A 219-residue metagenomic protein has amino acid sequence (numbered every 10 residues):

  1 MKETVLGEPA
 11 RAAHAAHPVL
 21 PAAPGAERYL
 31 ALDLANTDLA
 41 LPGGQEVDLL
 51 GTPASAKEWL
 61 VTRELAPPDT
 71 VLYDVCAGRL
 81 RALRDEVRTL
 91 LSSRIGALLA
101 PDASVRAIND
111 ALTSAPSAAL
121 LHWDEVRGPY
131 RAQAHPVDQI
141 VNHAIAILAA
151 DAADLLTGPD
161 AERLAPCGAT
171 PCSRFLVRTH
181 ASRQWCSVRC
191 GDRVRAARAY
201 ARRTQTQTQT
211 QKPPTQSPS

Functional and structural regions predicted by a protein language model:
M1-P166, R174-F175, Q207-S219: Short helix-coil boundary/hinge micro-motifs
G168-S173, S187: Cys/His/Pro-rich metal-binding microdomains
P171-L176, V194: Cys/His-rich microdomains that often coordinate metals
A181-R193: Cysteine-rich micro-motifs
V194-Q205: Short metal-binding segments enriched for Cys and/or His
